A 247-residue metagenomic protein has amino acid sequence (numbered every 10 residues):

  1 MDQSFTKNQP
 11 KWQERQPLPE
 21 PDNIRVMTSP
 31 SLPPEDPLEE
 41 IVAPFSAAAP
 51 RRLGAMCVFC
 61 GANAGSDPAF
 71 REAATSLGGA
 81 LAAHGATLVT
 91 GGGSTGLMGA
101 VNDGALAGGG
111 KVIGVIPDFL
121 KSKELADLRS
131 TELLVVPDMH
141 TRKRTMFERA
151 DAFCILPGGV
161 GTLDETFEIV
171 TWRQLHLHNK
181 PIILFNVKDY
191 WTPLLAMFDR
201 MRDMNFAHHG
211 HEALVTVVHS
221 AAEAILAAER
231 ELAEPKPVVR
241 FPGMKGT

Functional and structural regions predicted by a protein language model:
D2, N8, D22-N23: Intrinsic-disorder-associated, low-complexity terminal segments enriched in Asp/Asn/His/Tyr and depleted of Lys/Arg
D2-S4, E14-R15, I169: Intrinsic, low-complexity polybasic segments
F5, L18, M27-S29: Polybasic, lysine-enriched low-complexity intrinsically disordered terminal tails
Q13-P17, D22-N23: Short, positively charged and aromatic/hydrophobic N-terminal segments
D22-R149, V187-T247: A cross-family phosphate/adenosyl-ligand binding-site feature
L106, W172-K180, F206-H208: Arginine/glycine-rich "motif VI" loop of SF2 helicases in the C-terminal RecA-like domain
T141-H176, I183, E234-F241: Active-site/ligand-binding-proximal alpha/beta "capping" segment
L156-P157, P181-F185, E212-V215: Flexible, glycine/proline-enriched loop segments at strand-loop-helix junctions that form or flank small-ligand binding
